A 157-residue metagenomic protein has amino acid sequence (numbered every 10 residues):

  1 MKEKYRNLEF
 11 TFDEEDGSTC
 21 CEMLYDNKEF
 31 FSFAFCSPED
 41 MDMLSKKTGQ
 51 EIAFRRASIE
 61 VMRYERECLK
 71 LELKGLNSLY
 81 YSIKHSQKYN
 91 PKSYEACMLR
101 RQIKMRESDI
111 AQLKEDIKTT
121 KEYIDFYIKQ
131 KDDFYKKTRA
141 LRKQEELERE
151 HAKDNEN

Functional and structural regions predicted by a protein language model:
M1-E148: Catalytic phosphate/metal-binding cores of nucleic-acid and nucleotide-processing enzymes, i.e., regions that mediate
E150-N157: Short acidic DE-rich linear segments
